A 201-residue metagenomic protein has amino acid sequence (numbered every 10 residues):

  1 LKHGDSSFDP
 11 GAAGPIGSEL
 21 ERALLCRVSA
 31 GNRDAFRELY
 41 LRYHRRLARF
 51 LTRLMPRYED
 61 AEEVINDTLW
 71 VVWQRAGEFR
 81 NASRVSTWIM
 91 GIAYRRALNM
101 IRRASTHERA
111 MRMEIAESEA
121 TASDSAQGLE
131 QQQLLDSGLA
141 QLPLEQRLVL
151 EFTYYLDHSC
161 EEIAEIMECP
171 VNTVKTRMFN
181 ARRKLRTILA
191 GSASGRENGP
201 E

Functional and structural regions predicted by a protein language model:
L1-F8, R27, P56, E108-R109 (+5 more regions): C-terminal edge and immediately downstream basic/flexible tail or linker adjoining helix-turn-helix-like DNA-binding
S7-D9, A13, S29-E38, A48-D67 (+2 more regions): Short, charged helix-capping/linker segments at alpha-helix termini
V28, Y43, L47, L51 (+5 more regions): Short, small-hydrophobic-rich alpha-helical interface motif
S29-A30, R53-P56, N66-V85, R103-S105 (+1 more regions): Sigma70-family region 2
Y40-Y58, R75, M90, L139 (+2 more regions): Amphipathic, Lys/Arg- and hydrophobic-enriched alpha-helical face
H44, A48, L69, L98 (+3 more regions): C-terminal flanking helix
Q74-N81, G91-R112, G128, N180: Arg/Lys-rich amphipathic alpha helix in sigma70-family domain 2
A140, L144-L148, F152, L156-T173 (+1 more regions): Helix-turn-helix DNA-binding module
